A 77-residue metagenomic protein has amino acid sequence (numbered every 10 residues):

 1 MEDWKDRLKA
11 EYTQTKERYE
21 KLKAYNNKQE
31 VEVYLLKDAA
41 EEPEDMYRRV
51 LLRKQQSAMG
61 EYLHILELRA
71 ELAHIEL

Functional and structural regions predicted by a protein language model:
M1-L77: Extended, charge-rich alpha-helical interface modules
